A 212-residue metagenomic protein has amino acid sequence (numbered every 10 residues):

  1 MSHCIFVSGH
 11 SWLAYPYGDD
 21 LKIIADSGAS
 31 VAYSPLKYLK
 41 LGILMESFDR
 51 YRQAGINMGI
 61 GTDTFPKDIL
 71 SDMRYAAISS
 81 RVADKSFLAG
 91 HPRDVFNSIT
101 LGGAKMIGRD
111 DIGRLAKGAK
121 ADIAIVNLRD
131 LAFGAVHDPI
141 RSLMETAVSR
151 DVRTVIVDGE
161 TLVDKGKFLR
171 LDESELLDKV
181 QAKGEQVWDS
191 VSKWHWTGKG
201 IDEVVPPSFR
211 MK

Functional and structural regions predicted by a protein language model:
M1-K67, D84-G90: Active-site core of metal-dependent hydrolases
C4-I5, R81, R129, E160: Flexible loop residues that form catalytic and substrate-binding hotspots at small-molecule/glycan-binding clefts
Y17, T62, P66, P92 (+3 more regions): Generic structural signal for well-ordered, non-membrane alpha-helical segments in soluble metabolic enzymes
D19-K22, D26, D49, Q53 (+4 more regions): Replace "anionic and nucleotidyl ligands
I24, V31, M73, G118 (+1 more regions): Conserved, mostly hydrophobic/aromatic
I43-L44, L70-S71, H137, E175: Short Asp/Glu-rich motifs
E46-D130, E145-V148: His/Asp/Glu-enriched, well-ordered alpha-helical/loop segment that forms or immediately abuts the divalent-metal
T100-K212: Active-site microenvironment of metallo-dependent hydrolases
